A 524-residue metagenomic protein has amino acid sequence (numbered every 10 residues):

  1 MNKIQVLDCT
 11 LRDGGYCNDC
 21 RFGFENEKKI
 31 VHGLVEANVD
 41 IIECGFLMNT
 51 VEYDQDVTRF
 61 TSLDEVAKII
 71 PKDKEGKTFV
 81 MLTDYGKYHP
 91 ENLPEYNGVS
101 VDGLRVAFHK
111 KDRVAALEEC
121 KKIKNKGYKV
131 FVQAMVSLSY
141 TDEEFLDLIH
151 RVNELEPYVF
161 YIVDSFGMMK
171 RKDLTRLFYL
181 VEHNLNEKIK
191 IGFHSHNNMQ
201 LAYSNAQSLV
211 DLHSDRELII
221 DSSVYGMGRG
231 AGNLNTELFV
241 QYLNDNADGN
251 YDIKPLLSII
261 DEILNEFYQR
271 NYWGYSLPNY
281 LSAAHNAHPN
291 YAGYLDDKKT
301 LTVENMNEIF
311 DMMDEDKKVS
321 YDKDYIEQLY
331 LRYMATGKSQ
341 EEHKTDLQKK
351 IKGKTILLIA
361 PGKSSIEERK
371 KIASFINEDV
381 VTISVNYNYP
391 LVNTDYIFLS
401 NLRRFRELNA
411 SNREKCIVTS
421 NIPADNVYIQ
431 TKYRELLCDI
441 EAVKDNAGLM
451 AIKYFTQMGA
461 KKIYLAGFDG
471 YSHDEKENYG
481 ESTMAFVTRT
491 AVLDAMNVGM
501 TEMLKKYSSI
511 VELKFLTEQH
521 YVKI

Functional and structural regions predicted by a protein language model:
M1-E341: Catalytic cores and adjacent flexible loops of soluble metabolic enzymes that perform enolate/carbanion chemistry on
S339-I524: Metal-ion/cofactor- or nucleotide/acyl-coenzyme-handling active-site neighborhoods
